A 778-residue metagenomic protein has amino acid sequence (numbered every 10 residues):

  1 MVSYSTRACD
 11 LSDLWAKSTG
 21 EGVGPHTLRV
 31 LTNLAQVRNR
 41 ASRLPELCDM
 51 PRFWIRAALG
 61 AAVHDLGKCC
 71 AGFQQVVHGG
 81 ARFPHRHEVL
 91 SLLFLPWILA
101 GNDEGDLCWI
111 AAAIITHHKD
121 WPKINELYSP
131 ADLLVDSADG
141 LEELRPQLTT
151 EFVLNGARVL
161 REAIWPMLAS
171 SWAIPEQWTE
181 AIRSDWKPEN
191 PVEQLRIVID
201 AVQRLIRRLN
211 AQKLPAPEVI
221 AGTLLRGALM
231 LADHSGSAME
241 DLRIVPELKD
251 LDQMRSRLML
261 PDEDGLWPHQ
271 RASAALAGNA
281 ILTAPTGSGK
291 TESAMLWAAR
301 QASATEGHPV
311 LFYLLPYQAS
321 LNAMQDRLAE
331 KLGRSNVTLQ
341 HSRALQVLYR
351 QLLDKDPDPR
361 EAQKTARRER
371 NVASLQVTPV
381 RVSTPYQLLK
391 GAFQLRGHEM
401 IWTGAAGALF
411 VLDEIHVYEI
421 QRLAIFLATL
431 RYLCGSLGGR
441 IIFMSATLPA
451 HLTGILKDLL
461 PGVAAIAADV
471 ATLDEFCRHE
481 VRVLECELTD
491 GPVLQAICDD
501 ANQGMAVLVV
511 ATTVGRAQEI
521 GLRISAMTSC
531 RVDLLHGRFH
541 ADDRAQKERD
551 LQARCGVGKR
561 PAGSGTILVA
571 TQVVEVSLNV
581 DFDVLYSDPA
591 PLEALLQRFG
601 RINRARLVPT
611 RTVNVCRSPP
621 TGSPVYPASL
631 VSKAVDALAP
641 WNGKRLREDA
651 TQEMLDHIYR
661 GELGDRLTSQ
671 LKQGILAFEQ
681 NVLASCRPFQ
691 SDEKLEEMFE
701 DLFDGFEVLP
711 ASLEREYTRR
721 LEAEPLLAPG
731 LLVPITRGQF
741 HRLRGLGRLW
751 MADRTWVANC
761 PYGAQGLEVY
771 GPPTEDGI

Functional and structural regions predicted by a protein language model:
V2-L251: Accessory nucleic-acid engagement/destabilization modules that flank
R255-T283: Conserved pre-motif I regulatory segment
A277-A298: Walker A/P-loop
P309-K331, L339-A344, L448-L452: Conserved Walker A/P-loop ATP-binding site and its immediately adjacent core in helicase/helicase-like ATPase domains
S335-Q394: Inter-Walker segment of RecA-like/P-loop motor cores
M400-L409, I415-V470: Post-DEXD/H (motif II) to motif III coupling segment of the RecA-like Helicase ATP-binding lobe
A450-A501: Interdomain hinge/linker at the junction between the two RecA-like core domains of SF2 helicases
Q495-A496, N502, A506, V510 (+4 more regions): C-terminal helicase lobe and adjacent C-terminal extensions/tails of nucleic-acid helicase motors
